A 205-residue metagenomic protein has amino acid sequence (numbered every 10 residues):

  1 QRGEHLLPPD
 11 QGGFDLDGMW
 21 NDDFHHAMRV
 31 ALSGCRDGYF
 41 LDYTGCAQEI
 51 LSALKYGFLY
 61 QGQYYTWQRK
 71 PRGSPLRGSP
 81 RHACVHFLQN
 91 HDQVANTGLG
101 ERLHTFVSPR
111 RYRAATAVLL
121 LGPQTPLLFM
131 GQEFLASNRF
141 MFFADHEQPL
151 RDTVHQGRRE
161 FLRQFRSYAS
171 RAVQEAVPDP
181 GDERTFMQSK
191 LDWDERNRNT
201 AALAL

Functional and structural regions predicted by a protein language model:
Q1-R171, E183-F186: Conserved alpha/beta catalytic core and glycan-binding cleft of carbohydrate-active enzymes
A176-L205: Aromatic- and carboxylate-lined catalytic core of secreted/periplasmic carbohydrate-active enzymes
